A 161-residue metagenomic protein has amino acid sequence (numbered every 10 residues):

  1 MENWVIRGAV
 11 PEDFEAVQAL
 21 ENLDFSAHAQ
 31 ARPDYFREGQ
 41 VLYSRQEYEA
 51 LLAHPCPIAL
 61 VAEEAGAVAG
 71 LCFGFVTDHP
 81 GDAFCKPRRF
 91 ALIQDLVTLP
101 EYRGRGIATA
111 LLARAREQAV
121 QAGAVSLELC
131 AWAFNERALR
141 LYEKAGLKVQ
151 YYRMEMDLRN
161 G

Functional and structural regions predicted by a protein language model:
M1-E12, G161: Conserved N-terminal entry element of GNAT/NAT acetyltransferase domains
F25-Y48: Conserved GNAT-fold acetyl-CoA-binding loop/helix
Q46-L60, L92: A short helix-loop-beta-strand connector motif used in the catalytic cores of GNAT acetyltransferases and, in some
V61, A67-V76, L92, V97: Conserved beta-strand in the GNAT
D95-T98, G104-E117, R140, K144: Conserved acetyl-CoA-binding loop-helix of GNAT-fold acetyltransferases
A119-C130: Conserved GNAT acetyl-CoA-binding A-motif
A124, E143-Y152: Conserved acetyl-CoA-binding loop of GNAT-fold acetyltransferases
E128-A138, E155-N160: Conserved beta-strand-loop-alpha-helix junction that forms the acyl-donor binding cleft
